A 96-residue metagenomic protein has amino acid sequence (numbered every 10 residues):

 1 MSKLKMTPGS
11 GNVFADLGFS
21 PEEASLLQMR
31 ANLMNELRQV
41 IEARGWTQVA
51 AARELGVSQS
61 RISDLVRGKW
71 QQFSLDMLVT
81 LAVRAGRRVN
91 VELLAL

Functional and structural regions predicted by a protein language model:
M1-N35: N-terminal flexible/basic segments that precede or flank functional cores
M1-S2, L94-L96: Intrinsically disordered, low-complexity and often Lys/Arg-enriched segments
I41-A43: Short amphipathic helical patch at the helix-1/turn junction of helix-turn-helix
G45-S63: Short alpha-helical DNA-recognition segment
V66: DNA major-groove recognition helix of helix-turn-helix
L75-E92: DNA major-groove recognition helix of helix-turn-helix/homeodomain DNA-binding modules
